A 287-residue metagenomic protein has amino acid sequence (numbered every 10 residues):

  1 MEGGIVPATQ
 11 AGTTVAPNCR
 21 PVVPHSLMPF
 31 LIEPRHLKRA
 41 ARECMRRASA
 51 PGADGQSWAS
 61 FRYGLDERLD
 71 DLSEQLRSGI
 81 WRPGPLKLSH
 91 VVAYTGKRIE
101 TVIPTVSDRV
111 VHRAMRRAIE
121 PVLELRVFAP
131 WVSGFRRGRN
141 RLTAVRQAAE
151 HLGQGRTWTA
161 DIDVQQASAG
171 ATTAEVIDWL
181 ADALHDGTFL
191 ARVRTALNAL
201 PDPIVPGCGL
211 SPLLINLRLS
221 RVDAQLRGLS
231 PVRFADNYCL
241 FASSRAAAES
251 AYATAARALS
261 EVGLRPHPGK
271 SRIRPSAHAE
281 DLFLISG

Functional and structural regions predicted by a protein language model:
M1-D70: Non-catalytic, polymerase-adjacent accessory regions of viral genome-replication enzymes
M1-P7, H90, K97-P130: Glycine/proline-rich, flexible active-site/cofactor-binding loop segments that harbor closely spaced acidic
V22, M45-A59, V92-T101, A129-P130 (+1 more regions): Glycine-/proline-rich flexible loop or hinge segments
H25, R35-K38, G55, A59 (+8 more regions): Non-catalytic, well-ordered alpha-helical scaffold segments
Q56, S60-Y63, R98-V110, V132-R139: Short coil/turn segments at secondary-structure boundaries
F61-Y63, E67, D71, E120 (+2 more regions): Acidic catalytic motifs of isoprenoid enzymes
Q75-G79, P83-P85, S89, Y94 (+3 more regions): Conserved polymerase palm-domain catalytic core
A279-G287: Short, low-order "capping/linker" segments at domain edges
